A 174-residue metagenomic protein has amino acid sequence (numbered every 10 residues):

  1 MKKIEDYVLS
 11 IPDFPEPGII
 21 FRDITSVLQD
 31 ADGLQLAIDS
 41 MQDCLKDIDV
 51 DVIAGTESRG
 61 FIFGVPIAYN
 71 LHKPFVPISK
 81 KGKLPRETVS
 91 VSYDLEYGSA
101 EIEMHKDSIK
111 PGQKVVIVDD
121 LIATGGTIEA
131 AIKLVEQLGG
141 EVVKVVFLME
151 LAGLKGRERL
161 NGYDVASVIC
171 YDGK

Functional and structural regions predicted by a protein language model:
M1-V50: Active-site-facing substrate-recognition patch
I4-Y7, A130-K174: PRPP-dependent phosphoribosyltransferase catalytic core
G18, I53, F75, V145: Residue-level signature of catalytic and energy-coupling elements of molecular machines, predominantly ATP/GTP-dependent
D49-E57: Short glycine-rich phosphate-binding loop at a beta-alpha junction
D51, Q113, V143: Conserved acidic residues
I62-L71: Short Gly/Thr/Asp-enriched flexible loops that form oxyanion-binding sites at enzyme active sites
P74-V116: Short, glycine/charge-rich flexible loops or terminal/linker lids adjacent to PRPP-binding catalytic cores
D120, G125: Conserved G/P- and acidic residue-centered "switch" motifs that form tight phosphate/ATP-binding loops in soluble
